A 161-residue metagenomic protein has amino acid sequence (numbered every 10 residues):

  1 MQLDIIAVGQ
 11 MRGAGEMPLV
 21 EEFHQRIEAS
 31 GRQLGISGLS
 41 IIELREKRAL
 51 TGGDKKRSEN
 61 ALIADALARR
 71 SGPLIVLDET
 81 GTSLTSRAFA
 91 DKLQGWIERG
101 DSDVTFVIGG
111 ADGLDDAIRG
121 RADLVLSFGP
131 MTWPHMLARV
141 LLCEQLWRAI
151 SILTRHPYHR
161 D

Functional and structural regions predicted by a protein language model:
M1-G31: N-terminal beta1-alpha1 ligand-phosphate binding loop
I6, I42, I75, L124-L126: Hydrophobic/aromatic beta-strand patches that form the interior of the parallel beta-sheet core in alpha/beta enzyme
M11, E79-T82, G110-G113: Short glycine-rich anion-binding loops that position phosphate/pyrophosphate groups of nucleotides and phosphorylated
M17, E21-Q25, N60-A61, D116-R119: Short, surface-exposed alpha-helical segments at coil->helix boundaries
M17-V20, S86-A90, R119, R139: Conserved strand-to-helix beginnings and helix N-cap segments that scaffold or border functional pockets
I36-V104: S-adenosyl-L-methionine/SAH cofactor-binding core of RNA-modifying enzymes
D112, D116-D161: Structured adenosyl-cofactor binding patch, chiefly the S-adenosyl-L-methionine
